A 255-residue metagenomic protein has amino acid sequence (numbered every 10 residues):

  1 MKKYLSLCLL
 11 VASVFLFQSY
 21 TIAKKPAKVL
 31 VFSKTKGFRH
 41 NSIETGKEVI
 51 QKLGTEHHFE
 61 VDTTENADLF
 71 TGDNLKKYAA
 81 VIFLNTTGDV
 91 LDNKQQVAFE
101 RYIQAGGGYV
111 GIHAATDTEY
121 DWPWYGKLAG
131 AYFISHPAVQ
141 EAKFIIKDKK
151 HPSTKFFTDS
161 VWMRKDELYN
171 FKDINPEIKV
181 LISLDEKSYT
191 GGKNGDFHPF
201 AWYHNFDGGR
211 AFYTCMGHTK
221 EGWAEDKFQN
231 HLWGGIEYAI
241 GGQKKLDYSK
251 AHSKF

Functional and structural regions predicted by a protein language model:
M1-K25: Bacterial Sec-dependent N-terminal signal peptides
K24-A27, S33, T55-F59, E65 (+2 more regions): Extracellular ligand-binding/catalytic regions of CAZymes and related secreted enzymes and adhesion modules
K24-P26, T55, D73-K77, D92 (+6 more regions): Extracellular/periplasmic catalytic domains that process cell-envelope and extracellular macromolecules
K28-T116: Helical hinge/lid and interdomain linker segments adjacent to catalytic or ligand-binding clefts that mediate domain
T45-V49, K77, K94, A98 (+4 more regions): Extracytoplasmic/secreted proteins, especially bacterial periplasmic and envelope-associated proteins
D89-F156: A glycine-rich, often tryptophan-bearing local segment used as a flexible ligand/cofactor-contacting loop or short
Y125-Y132, M163, F171-I178, G217 (+2 more regions): Oxidoreductase and adenylate-handling cofactor-binding alpha/beta cores
A131, H136-G208: Catalytic beta-strand/loop cores that center a nucleophilic Ser/Cys/Thr and support acyl-enzyme chemistry
